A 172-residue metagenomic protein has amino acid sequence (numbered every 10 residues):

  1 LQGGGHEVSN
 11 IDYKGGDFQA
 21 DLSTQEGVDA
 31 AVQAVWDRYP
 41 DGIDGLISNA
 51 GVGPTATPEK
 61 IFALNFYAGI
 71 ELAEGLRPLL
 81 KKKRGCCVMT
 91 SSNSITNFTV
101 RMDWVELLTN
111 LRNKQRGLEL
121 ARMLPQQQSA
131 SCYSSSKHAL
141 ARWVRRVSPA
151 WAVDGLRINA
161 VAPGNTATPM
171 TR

Functional and structural regions predicted by a protein language model:
L1-S9: Canonical Rossmann dinucleotide-binding motif of NAD(H)/NADP(H)-dependent dehydrogenases/reductases, specifically
I11-V28, W36: Rossmann-fold cofactor-recognition segment
D17, I61-F62: A hydrophobic alpha-helix adjacent to the NAD(P)-binding/active-site core of NAD(P)-dependent oxidoreductases, strongly
A31, I47, L72-L80, W143-V144: Hydrophobic positions on the long internal alpha-helix of Rossmann-like NAD(P)-dependent oxidoreductase domains
A34-S48, P54-T55, L80, R84-G85 (+1 more regions): A glycine-rich helix->loop->beta "capping" turn within Rossmann-like NAD(P)(H)-dependent oxidoreductase domains
I47, V88-T90, I158-V161, T171: Hydrophobic structural elements of the Rossmann-like NAD(P)H-binding subdomain that define the short-chain
V52-E59, K81-D154, N165-T168: Catalytic loop of short-chain dehydrogenase/reductase
